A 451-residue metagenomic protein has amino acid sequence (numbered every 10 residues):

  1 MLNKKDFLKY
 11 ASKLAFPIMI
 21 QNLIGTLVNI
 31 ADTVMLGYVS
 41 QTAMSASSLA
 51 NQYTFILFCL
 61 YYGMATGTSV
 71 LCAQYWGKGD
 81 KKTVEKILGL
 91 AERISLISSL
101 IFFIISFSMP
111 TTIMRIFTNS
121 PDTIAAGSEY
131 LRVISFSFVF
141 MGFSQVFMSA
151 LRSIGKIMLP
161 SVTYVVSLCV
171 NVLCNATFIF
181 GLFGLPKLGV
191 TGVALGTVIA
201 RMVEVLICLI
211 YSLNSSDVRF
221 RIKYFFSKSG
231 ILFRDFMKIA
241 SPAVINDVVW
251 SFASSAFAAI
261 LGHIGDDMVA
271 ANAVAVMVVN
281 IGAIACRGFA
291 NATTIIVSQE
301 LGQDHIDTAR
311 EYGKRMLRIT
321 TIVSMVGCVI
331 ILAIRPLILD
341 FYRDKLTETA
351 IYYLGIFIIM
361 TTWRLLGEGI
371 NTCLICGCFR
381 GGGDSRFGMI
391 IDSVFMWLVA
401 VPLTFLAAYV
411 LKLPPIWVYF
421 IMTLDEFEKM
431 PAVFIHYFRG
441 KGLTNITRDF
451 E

Functional and structural regions predicted by a protein language model:
M1-A15, C72-S137, L185-S241, V297-R364 (+1 more regions): Short alpha-helical transmembrane segments in multi-pass integral membrane proteins
K13-D32, V133, S144, S167 (+5 more regions): Transmembrane helical elements of multi-pass membrane transporters/channels
I18, N22, T33-V34, V70 (+16 more regions): Transmembrane alpha-helix boundary and packing residues in multipass membrane permease domains and related
M19, L23, L27, A31 (+18 more regions): Generic alpha-helical transmembrane segments of integral inner-membrane proteins, especially permease/transport modules
L23, L27-S45, M114-P121, T177-L188 (+4 more regions): Helix-terminus/linker motif at the lipid-water interface of multi-pass membrane proteins
Q41-Q52, G127, L131, D266-I281 (+2 more regions): Small-residue hotspots at the loop-to-helix junctions and early N-terminal turns of transmembrane alpha-helices
M44-F107, M141-P160, A258, A271-R335 (+1 more regions): Small-residue-rich hydrophobic transmembrane alpha-helices
A65, I134-S153, P160-L168, V193-C208 (+5 more regions): Short runs within selected transmembrane alpha-helices of multi-pass transporters and secretion channels
